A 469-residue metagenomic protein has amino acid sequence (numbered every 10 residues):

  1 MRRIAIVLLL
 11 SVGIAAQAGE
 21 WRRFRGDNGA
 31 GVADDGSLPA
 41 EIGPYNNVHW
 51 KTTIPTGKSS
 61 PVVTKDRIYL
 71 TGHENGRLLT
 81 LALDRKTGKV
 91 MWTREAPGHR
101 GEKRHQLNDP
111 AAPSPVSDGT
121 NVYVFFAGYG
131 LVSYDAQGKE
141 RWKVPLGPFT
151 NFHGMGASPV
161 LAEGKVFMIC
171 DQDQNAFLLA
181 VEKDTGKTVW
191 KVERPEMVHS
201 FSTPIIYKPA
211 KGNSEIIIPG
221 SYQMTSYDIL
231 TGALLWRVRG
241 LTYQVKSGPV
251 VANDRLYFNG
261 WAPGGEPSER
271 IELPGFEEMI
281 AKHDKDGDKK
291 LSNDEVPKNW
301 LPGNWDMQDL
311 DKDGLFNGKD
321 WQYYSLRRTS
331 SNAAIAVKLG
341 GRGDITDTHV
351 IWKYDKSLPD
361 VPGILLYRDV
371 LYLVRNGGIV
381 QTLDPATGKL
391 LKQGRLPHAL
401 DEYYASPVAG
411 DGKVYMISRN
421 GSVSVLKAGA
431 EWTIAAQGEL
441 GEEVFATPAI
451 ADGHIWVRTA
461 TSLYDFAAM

Functional and structural regions predicted by a protein language model:
R2-V7: Sec-dependent signal peptide recognition, specifically the positively charged N-region followed immediately by
L8-Q17: Hydrophobic h-region of N-terminal signal peptides that target proteins for export in Gram-negative bacteria
Q17-M469: Noncatalytic, solvent-exposed loop/strand surfaces of beta-propeller-type extracellular/periplasmic domains
